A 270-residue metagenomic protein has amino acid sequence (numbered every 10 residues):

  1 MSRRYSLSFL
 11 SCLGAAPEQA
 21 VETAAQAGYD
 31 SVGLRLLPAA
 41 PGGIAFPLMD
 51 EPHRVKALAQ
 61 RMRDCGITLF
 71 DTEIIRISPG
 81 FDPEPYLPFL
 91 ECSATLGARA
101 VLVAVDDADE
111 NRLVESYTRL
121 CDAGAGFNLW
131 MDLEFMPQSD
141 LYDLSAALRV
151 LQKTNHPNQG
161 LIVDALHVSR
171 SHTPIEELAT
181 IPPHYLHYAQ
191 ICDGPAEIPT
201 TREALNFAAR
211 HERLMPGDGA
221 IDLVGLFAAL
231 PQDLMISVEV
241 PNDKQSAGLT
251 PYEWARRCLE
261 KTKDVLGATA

Functional and structural regions predicted by a protein language model:
M1-S6, L13-S31, R63, C92-G97 (+2 more regions): Histidine-acidic metal/acid-base catalytic patches
S8-C12, R35-A39, I74-I77, V105-A108 (+4 more regions): Active-site beta-loop-alpha junctions enriched in small/polar residues
G14, E18, M49-K56, P83-L87 (+5 more regions): Non-membrane alpha-helical structural segments and their capping/turn regions in soluble enzymes
G33-A57: Glycine-rich, proline-tolerant flexible connector loops at the mouths of alpha/beta enzymes
A40-M49, I75-L90, E203-R210, L214 (+1 more regions): Surface-exposed, active-site-proximal loop segments in enzymatic domains
R61-T68, R76-L161, R170: Active-site acidic/histidine proton-transfer and metal-coordination neighborhood in alpha/beta enzyme cores
T68-L69, L186: A broad structural signal for short, well-ordered beta-strand segments within beta-sheet-rich domains
